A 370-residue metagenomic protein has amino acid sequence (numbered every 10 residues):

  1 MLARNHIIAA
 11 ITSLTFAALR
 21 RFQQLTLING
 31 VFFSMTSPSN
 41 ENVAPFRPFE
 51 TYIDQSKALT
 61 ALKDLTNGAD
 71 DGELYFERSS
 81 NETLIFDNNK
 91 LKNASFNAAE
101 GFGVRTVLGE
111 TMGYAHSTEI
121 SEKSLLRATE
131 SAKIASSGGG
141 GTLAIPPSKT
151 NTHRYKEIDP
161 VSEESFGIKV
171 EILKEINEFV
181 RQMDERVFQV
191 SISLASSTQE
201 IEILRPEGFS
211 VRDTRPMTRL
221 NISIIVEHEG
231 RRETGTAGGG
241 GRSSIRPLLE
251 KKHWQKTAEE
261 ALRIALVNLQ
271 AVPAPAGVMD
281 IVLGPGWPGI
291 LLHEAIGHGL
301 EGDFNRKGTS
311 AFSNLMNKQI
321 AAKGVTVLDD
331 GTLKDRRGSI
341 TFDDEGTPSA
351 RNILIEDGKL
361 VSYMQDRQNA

Functional and structural regions predicted by a protein language model:
I7-R351, E356-K359: Active-site bordering "gate/hinge" segments that shape substrate access to catalytic or cofactor-binding pockets
K359-A370: C-terminal, non-catalytic macromolecule-binding modules
